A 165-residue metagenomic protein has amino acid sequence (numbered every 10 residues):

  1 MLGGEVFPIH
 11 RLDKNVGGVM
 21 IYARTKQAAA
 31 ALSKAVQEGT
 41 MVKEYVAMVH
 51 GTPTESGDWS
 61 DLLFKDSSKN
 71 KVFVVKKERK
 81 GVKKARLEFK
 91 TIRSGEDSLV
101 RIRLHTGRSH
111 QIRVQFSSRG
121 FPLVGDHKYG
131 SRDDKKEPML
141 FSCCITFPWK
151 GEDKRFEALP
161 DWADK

Functional and structural regions predicted by a protein language model:
M1-R86, K90-G95, M139, R155 (+1 more regions): RNA pseudouridine synthases
V100-R103: Short histidine-centered loop motifs in beta-beta connectors
S109-K165: Pseudouridine synthases involved in rRNA/tRNA modification
